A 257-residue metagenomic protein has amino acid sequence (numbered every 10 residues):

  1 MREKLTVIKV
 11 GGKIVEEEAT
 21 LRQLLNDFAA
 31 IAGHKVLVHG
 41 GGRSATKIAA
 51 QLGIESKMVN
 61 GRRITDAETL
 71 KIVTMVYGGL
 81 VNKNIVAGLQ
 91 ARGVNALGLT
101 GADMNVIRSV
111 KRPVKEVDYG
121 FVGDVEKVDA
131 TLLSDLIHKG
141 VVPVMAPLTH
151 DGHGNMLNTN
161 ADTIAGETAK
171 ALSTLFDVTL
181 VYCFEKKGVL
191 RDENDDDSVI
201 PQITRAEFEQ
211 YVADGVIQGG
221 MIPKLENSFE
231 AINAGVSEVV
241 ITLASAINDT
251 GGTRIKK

Functional and structural regions predicted by a protein language model:
M1-K257: C-terminal catalytic "cap/lid" subdomain
